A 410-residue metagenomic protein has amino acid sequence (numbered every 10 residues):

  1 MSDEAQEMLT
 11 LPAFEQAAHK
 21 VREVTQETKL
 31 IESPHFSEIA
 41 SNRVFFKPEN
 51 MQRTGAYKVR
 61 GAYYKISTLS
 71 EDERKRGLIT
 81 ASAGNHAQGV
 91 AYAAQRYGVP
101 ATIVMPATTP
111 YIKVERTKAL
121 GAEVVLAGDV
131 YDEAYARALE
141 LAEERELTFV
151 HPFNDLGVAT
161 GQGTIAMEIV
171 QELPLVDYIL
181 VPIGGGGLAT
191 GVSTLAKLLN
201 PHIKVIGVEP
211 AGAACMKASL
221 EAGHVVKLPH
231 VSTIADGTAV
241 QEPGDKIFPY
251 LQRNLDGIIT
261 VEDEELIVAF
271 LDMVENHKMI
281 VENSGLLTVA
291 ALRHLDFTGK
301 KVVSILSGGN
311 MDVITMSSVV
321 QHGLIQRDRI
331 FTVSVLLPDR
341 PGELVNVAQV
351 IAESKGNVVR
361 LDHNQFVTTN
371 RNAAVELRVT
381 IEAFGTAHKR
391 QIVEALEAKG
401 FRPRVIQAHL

Functional and structural regions predicted by a protein language model:
M1-L410: PLP-dependent amino-acid enzyme catalytic core
